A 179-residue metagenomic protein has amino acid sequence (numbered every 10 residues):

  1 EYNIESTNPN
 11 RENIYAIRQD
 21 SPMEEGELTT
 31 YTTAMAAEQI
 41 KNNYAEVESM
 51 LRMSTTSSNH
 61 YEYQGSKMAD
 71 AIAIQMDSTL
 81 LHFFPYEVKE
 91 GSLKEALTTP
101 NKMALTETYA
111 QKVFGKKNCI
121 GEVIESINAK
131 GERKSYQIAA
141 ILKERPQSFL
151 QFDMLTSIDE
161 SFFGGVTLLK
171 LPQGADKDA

Functional and structural regions predicted by a protein language model:
E1-R18: Alpha-helical transmembrane segments
S6-T7, R11, Q39, E48-L51 (+1 more regions): Extracellular low-complexity Ser/Thr/Asn/Gly-rich intrinsically disordered segments
Y15-R18, L51, V166-L169: Active-site-flanking beta-strand signature of metal-NTP-handling nucleotidyl enzymes and homologous cyclase-like
Q19-T30, E38, R52-T79, P85-K102 (+3 more regions): Short acidic/polar micro-motifs at solvent-exposed secondary-structure junctions
E38, A45, Y136-A140: Small-residue-enriched segments and motifs
A45-S49, N118: Glycine-centered tight turns that cap/initiate beta-strands
D77-E90, N101-A179: Mid-to-C-terminal secondary-structure elements that act as membrane-proximal/extracytoplasmic interface segments
